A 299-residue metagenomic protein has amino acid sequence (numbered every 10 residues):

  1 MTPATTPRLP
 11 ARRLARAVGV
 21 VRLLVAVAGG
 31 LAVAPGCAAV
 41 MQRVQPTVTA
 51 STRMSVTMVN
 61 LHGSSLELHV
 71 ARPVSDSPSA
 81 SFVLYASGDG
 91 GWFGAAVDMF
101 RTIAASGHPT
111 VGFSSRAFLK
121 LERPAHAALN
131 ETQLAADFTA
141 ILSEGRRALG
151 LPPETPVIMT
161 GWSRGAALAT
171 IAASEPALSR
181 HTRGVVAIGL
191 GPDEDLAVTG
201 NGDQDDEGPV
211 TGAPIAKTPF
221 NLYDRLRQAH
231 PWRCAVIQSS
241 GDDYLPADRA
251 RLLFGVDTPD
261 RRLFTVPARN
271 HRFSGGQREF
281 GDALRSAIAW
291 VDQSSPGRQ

Functional and structural regions predicted by a protein language model:
M41-S75: N-terminal cap/lid segment of alpha/beta-hydrolase-fold proteins
D76-S106: Short, surface-exposed "cap/lid" segments of acyl-processing enzymes
A105-E122: Conserved alpha/beta-hydrolase
A127-L149: Alpha/beta-hydrolase active-site loop
A148, E154-D203: Primarily recognizes the serine-hydrolase "nucleophile elbow" in alpha/beta-hydrolase and SGNH/GDSL folds
L196-T199, D206-R251, G255: The feature captures the conserved acid-bearing segment of alpha/beta-hydrolase catalytic domains
D260-Q299: C-terminal catalytic histidine-bearing segment of alpha/beta-hydrolase fold enzymes
